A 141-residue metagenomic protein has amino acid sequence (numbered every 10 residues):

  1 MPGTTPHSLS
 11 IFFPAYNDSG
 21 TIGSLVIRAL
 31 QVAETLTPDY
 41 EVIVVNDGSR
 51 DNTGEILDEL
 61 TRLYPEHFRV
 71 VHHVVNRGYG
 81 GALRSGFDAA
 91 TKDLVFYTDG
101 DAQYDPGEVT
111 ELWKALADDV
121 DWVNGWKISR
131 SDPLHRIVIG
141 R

Functional and structural regions predicted by a protein language model:
M1-Q31: N-proximal low-complexity "stem/linker" segments adjacent to membrane-targeting elements
S10, E41, H67-R69, D121: Structural signature of beta-strand start/N-cap positions in the alpha/beta core of ABC transporter nucleotide-binding
G20-S24, D51-L60: Acidic helix N-cap motif at the loop->helix transition within catalytic regions of sugar-transfer enzymes
I27, E55-D58, R84-S85, T110: Active-site phosphate/pyrophosphate- and oxyanion-stabilizing loops and adjacent acidic/basic residues in soluble
A33-P38, T61-H67: Short helix-capping segments at alpha-helix termini
P38-G48, R69-H73: Short beta-strand/loop segment that forms part of the nucleotide-sugar
N46-E55, A102: A conserved acidic beta->alpha catalytic loop
V71-A89, L94-Y97, Q103-R141: Acceptor/aglycone-binding surface of glycosyltransferases and processive sugar-polymer synthases
